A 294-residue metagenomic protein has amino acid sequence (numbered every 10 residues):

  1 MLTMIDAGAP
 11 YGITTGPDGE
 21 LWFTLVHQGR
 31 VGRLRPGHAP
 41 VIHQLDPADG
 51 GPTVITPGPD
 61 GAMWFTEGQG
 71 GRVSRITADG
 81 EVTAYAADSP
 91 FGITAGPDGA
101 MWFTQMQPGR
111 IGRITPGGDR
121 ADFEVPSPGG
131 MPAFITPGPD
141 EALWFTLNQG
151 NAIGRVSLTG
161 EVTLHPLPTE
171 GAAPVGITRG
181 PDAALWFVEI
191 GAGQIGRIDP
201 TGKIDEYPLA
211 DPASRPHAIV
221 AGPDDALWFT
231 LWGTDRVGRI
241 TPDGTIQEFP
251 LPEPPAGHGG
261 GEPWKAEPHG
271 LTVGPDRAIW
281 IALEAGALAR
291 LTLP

Functional and structural regions predicted by a protein language model:
M1-I5, P40-L45, E81-A86, R120-V125 (+4 more regions): A short beta-strand motif characteristic of beta-propeller blades
M1-T24, Q28-I42, I55-P57, M63: An edge-strand/N-cap motif at the start of beta-rich repeat modules
D6, F23-H27, M63-Q69, M101-Q107 (+4 more regions): Conserved beta-strand positions in repeat-built beta-propeller and related beta-rich domains
D6-D18, A48-P59, A87-D98, S127-E141 (+4 more regions): Beta-rich, blade/repeat-based domains predominating in secreted/periplasmic proteins but also intracellular
R30-G32, R72-S74, G109-G112, N151-G154 (+3 more regions): A short loop-to-beta-strand structural motif that recurs across blades of beta-propeller domains
L34-A39, I76-G80, I114-D119, V156-E161 (+3 more regions): Short loop/turn segments that connect beta-strands within beta-propeller blades
W102-H165, A172-I177: Solenoidal tandem-repeat scaffolds enriched in leucines and small polar residues
